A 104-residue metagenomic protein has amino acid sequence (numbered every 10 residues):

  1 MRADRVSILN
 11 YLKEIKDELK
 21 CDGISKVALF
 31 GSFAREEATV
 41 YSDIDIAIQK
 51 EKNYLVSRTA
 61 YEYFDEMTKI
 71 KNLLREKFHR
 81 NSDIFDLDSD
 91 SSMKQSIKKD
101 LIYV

Functional and structural regions predicted by a protein language model:
M1-K26, A34-V40, N53-V104: Catalytic core of pol beta-like nucleotidyltransferases
L29: Conserved histidines in hydrophobic membrane contexts and catalytic metal-binding motifs
A47-Q49: Short hydrophobic/aromatic beta-strand micro-patches that form the beta-sheet surface supporting nucleotide- or nucleic
